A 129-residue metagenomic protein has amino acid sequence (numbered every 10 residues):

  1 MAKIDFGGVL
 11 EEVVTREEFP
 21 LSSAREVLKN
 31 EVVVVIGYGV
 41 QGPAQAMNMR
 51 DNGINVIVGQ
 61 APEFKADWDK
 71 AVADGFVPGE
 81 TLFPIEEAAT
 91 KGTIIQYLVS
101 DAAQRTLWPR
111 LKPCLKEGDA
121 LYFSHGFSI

Functional and structural regions predicted by a protein language model:
M1-V32: Glycine/serine-rich phosphate-binding loop and adjoining beta1-alpha1 elements at the start of nucleotide-handling
T15, I36, V58-G59: Residue-level marker of alpha-helix boundaries and capping positions
N30-M49: Glycine-rich adenosine-cofactor-binding loop
V32-V33, I54-I57, G92-Q96: Short active-site oxyanion
A44, R50-F76: NAD(P)-binding Rossmann-fold cofactor-contacting core
E63, D74-I129: Rossmann-like NAD(P)-binding element
